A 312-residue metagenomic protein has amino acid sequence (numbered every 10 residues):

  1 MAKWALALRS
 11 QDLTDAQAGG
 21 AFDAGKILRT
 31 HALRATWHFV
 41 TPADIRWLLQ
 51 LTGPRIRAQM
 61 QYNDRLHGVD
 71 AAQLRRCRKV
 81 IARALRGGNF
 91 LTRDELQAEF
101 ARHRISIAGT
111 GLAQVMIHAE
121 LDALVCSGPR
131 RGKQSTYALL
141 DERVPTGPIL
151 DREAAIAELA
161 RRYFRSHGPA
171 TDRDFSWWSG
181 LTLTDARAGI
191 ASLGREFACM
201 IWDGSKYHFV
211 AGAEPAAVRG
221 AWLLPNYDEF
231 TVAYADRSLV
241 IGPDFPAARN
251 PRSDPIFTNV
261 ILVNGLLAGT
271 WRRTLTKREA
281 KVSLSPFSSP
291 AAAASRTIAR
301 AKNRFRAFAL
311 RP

Functional and structural regions predicted by a protein language model:
M1-L239, P243-P312: Long, low-complexity intrinsically disordered regions
